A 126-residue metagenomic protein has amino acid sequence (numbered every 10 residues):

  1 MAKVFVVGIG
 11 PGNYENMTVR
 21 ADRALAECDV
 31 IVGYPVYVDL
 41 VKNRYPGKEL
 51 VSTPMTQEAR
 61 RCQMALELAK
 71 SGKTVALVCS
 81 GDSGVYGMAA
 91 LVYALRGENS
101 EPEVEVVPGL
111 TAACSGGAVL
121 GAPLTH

Functional and structural regions predicted by a protein language model:
M1-V107, S115: Class I S-adenosyl-L-methionine
L110: Active-site histidine-anchored catalytic micro-motif
G117-H126: Short, glycine-/small-residue-rich phosphate/pyrophosphate-handling segment
